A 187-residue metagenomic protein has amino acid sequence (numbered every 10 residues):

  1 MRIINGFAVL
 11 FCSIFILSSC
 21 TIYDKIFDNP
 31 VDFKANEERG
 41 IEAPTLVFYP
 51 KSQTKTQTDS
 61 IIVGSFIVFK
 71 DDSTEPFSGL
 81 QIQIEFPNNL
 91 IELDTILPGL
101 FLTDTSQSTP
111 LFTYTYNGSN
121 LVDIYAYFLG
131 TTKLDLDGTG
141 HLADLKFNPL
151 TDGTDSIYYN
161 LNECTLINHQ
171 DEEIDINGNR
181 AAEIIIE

Functional and structural regions predicted by a protein language model:
M1-C20: Sec-dependent bacterial lipoprotein signal peptides
C20-E187: Acidic, low-complexity intrinsically disordered segments
